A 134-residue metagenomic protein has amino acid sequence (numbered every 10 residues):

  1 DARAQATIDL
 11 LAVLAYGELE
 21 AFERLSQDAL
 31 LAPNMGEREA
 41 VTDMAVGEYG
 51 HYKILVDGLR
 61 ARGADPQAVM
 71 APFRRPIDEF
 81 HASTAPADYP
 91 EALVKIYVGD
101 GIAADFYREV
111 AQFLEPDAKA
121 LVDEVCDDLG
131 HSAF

Functional and structural regions predicted by a protein language model:
D1-A12, E39-T42, K53-D57, D105 (+1 more regions): His/Met- and acidic-residue-enriched segments that coordinate or traffic transition-metal cofactors and support
D1-A12, F73-I96: Acidic/His metal-coordination segments adjacent to aromatic residues that form catalytic metal sites in metalloenzymes
A2-A32: Basic/polar, acidic-poor N-terminal "presequence/leader" segments that form or can form short amphipathic helices
T7, N34-E37, P66, Y89 (+1 more regions): Residue-level recognition of alpha-helical structural elements
L14, M44, A92-I96, E124-D128: Amphipathic alpha-helix face/heptad-repeat signature
A21-T42, T84, D100-D117: Helix-loop segments that flank and shape redox-cofactor active sites
M44-A71: Conserved alpha-helical segments that form or flank metal/cofactor-binding pockets of metalloenzymes
R108-F134: A contiguous pocket-lining binding segment that forms or flanks enzyme active sites
